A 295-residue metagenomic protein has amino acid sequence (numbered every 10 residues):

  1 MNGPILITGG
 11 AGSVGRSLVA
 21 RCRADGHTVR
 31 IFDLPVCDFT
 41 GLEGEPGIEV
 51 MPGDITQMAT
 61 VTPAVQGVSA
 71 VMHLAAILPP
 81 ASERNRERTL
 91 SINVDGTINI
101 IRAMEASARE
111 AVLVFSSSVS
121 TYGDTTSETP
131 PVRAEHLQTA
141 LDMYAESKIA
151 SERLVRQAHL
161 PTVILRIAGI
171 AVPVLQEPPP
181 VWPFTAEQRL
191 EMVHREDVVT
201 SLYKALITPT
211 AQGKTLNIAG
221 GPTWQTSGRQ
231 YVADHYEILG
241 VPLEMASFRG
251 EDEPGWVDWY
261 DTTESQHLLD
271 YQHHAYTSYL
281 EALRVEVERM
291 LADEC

Functional and structural regions predicted by a protein language model:
P4-D25: N-terminal Rossmann NAD(P)H-binding glycine-rich loop of SDR-like oxidoreductase domains
I48, P52-I92: NAD(P)H-binding glycine-rich loop region in Rossmannoid oxidoreductase-like domains and their noncatalytic homologs
T56, R88-N99, Q138, D142-S147 (+1 more regions): Glycine-rich NAD(P)-binding loop of the Rossmann-fold in SDR/ketoreductase-type enzymes
S91, T126-I164: Catalytic helix-loop patch of NAD(P)-dependent Rossmann-fold dehydrogenases
D95-L141: Conserved Rossmann-fold NAD(P)-dependent oxidoreductase catalytic core, especially the SDR/UDP-sugar
I149, A158, V172-P183, K204-L216: Glycine/proline-rich active-site loop of Rossmann-fold NAD(P)-dependent oxidoreductases
I164-I167, P183-L206, K214: Substrate-positioning beta->alpha
S201-T262, H267-L268, Y279, E286-C295: Mid/C-terminal beta-alpha module of Rossmann-like enzyme folds, strongest in SDR-family dehydrogenases/epimerases
